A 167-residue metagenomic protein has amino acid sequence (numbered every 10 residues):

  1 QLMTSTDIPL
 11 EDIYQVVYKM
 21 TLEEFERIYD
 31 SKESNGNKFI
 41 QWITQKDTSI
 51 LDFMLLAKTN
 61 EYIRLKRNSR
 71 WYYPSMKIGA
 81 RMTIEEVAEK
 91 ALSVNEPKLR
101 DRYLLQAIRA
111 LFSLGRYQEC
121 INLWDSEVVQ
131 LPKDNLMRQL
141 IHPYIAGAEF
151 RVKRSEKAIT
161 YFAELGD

Functional and structural regions predicted by a protein language model:
Q1-R109, S113-D167: Extracytoplasmic/secretory-pathway proteins
